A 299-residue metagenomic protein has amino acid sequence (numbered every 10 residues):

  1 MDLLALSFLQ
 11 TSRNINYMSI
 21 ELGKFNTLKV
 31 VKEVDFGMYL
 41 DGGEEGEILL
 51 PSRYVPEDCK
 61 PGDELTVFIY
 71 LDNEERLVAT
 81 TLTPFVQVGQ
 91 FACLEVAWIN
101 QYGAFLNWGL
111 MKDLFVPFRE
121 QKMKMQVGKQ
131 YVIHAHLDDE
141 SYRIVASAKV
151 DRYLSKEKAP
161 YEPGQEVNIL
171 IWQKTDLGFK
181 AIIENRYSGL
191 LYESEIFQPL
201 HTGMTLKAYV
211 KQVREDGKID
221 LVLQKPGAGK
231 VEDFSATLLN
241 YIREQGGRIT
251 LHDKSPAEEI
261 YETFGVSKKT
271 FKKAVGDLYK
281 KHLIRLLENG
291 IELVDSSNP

Functional and structural regions predicted by a protein language model:
L3-P299: Single-stranded RNA-binding regions, centering on S1/OB-family and related RNA-binding modules
